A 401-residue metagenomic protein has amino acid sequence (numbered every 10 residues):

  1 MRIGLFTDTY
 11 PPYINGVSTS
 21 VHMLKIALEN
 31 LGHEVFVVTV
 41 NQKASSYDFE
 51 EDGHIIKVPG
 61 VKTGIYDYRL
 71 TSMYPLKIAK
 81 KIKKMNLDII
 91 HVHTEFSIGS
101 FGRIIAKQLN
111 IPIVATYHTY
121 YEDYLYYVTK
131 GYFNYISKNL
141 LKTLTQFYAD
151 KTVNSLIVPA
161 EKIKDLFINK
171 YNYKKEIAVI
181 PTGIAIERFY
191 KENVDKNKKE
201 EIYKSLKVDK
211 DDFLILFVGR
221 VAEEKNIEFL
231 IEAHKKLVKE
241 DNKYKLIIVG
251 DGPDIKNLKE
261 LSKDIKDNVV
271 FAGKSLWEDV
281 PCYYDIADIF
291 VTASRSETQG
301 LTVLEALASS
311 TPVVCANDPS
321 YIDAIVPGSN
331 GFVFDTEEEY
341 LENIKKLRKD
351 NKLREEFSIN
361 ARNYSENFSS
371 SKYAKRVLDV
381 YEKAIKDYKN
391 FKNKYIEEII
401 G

Functional and structural regions predicted by a protein language model:
M1-P59, E398-G401: N-terminal subdomain of nucleotide-sugar transferases
N41, K162, G183: Carbohydrate-associated surface elements
D209-K225, I231-H234: Conserved donor-binding/catalytic core segment of Leloir-type glycosyltransferases
K256-S275: Nucleotide-activated donor-binding/catalytic signature segment of Leloir-type glycosyltransferases, i.e., the conserved
K274-S275, C282-A287: Short alpha-helical donor nucleotide-sugar binding micro-motif in glycosyltransferases
R295: Aromatic "clamp/platform" in nucleotide-sugar-dependent glycosyltransferases that forms part of the donor/acceptor
P312-C315: Short hydrophobic beta-strand element within catalytic cores of glycosyltransferases and related nucleotide-activated
P327-E338, K346-K352: Conserved acidic donor-binding segment of nucleotide-sugar-dependent glycosyltransferases
